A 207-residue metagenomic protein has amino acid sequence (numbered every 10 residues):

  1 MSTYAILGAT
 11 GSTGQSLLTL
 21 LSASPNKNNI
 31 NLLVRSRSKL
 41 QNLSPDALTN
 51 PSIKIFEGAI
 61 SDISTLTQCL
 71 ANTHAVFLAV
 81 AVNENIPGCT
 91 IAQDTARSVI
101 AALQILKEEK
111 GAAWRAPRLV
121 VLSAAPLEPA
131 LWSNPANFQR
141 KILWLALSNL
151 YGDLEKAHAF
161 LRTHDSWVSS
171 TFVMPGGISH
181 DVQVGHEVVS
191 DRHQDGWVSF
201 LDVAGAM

Functional and structural regions predicted by a protein language model:
S2-K27: N-terminal Rossmann NAD(P)H-binding glycine-rich loop of SDR-like oxidoreductase domains
Y4, N29, Q41-A101: NAD(P)H-binding glycine-rich loop region in Rossmannoid oxidoreductase-like domains and their noncatalytic homologs
T10, S36-S38, A125: Residues in the short beta-alpha loop(s) of Rossmann-like NAD(P)-binding domains
T13, V76, A157, V203-A204: Non-catalytic, hydrophobic alpha-helical segments
N26-S36: Conserved glycine-rich Rossmann-like NAD(P)H-binding loop of the short-chain dehydrogenase/reductase
V34-K39, P175-I178: Short, polar loop motifs at secondary-structure junctions
E84-Q183: Glycine-/Pro-rich loop/turn segments that contact NAD(P) or position catalytic residues in Rossmann-like domains
D153, H193-M207: Substrate-positioning beta->alpha
